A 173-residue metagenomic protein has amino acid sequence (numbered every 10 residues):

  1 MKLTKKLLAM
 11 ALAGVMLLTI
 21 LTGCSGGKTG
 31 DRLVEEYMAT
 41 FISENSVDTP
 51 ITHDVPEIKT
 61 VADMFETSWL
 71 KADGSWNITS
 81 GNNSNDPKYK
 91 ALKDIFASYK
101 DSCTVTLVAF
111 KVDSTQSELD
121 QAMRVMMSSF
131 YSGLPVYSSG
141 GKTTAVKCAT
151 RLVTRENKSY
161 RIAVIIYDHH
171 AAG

Functional and structural regions predicted by a protein language model:
M1-A11: Bacterial N-terminal signal peptides that target proteins for export
T4, C24-N45, G140, N157 (+1 more regions): Short N-terminal secondary-structure initiator segments
T19-G23: C-terminal motif of bacterial Sec signal peptides marking the signal peptidase cleavage site
G26-L92: Short, well-ordered surface patches within globular domains
Y89-G173: A well-ordered secondary-structure block
